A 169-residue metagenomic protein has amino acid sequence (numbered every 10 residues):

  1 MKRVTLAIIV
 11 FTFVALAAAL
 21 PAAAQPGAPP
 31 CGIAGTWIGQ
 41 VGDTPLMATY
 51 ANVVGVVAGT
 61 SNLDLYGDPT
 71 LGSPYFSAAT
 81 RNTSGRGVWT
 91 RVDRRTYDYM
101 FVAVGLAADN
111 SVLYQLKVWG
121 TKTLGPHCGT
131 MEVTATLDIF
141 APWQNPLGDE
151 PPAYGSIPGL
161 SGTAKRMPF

Functional and structural regions predicted by a protein language model:
M1-I8: Bacterial N-terminal signal peptides that target proteins for export
I8-A18: Bacterial N-terminal signal peptides
A17-P26: Boundary at the C-terminal end of the N-terminal hydrophobic targeting segment
P29-T44, G85-G87: Tryptophan-anchored aromatic micro-motifs
P45-T96, V104-A107, T130: N-terminal glycine/threonine-rich, aromatic-flanked beta-hairpin/loop signature
M47-N52, S84-T90, Q115-P126, S161-A164: Hydrophobic/aromatic beta-strand elements that line small-molecule binding cavities or substrate pockets in beta-rich
Y97-D138: Acidic, glycine-rich flexible loop segments
L137-F169: Edge beta-strand at a domain terminus
